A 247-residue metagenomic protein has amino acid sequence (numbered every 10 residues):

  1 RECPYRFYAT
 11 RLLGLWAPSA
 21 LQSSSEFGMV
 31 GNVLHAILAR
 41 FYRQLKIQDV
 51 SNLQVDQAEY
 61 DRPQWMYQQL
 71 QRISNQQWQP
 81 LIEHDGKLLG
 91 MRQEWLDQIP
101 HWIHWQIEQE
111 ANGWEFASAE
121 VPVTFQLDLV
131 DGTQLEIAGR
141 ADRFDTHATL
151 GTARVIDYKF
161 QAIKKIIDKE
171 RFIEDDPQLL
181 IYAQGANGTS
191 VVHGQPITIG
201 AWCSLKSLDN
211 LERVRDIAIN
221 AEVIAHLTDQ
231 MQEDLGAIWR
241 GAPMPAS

Functional and structural regions predicted by a protein language model:
R1-Q44, A246-S247: C-terminal, charged and often intrinsically disordered regions of DNA end-processing helicases and nucleases
P4-W16, L70-N75, G151-F160, W202-S204 (+2 more regions): Active-site-adjacent bridging/hinge elements
P4-Y5, Q22-V33, A58, R62-L70 (+7 more regions): Secondary-structure capping and boundary motifs in well-ordered enzyme cores
A17-A20, I163-D168, L211-V214: Short small-residue beta-strand/loop micro-motif enriched in glycine and branched aliphatics
A36-Q126, E212-A218: A non-catalytic, helix-rich entry segment at domain boundaries
Q44, Q48, E108-W114, T146-T152 (+1 more regions): Secondary-structure transition/capping motifs at alpha-helix termini and the adjoining loop/turn into the next element
Q54, A183-S247: Metal-dependent nuclease catalytic regions and adjoining charged, substrate-binding loops involved in nucleic-acid end
S118-S190: Non-catalytic protein-protein interaction segments used by genome-maintenance enzymes to assemble and couple activities
